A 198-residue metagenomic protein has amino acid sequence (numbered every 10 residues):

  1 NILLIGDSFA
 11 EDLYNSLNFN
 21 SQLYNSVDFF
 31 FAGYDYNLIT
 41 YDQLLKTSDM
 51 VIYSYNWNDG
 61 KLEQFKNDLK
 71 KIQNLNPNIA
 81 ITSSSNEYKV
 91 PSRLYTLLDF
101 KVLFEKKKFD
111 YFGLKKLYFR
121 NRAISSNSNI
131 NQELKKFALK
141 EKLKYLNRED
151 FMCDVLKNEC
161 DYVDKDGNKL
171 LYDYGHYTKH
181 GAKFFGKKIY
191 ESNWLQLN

Functional and structural regions predicted by a protein language model:
N1-N198: Extracellular glycan-modifying ectodomains
